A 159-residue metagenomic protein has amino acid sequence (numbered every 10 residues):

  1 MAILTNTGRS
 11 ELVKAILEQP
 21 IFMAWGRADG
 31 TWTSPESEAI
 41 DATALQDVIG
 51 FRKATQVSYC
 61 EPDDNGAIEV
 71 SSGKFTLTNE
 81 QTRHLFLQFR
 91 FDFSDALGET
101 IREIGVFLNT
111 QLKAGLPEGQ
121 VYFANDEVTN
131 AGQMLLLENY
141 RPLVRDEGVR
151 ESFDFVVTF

Functional and structural regions predicted by a protein language model:
M1-I101, T110-F159: Small cysteine-rich, disulfide-bonded extracellular modules of the LU/uPAR three-finger superfamily and closely related
